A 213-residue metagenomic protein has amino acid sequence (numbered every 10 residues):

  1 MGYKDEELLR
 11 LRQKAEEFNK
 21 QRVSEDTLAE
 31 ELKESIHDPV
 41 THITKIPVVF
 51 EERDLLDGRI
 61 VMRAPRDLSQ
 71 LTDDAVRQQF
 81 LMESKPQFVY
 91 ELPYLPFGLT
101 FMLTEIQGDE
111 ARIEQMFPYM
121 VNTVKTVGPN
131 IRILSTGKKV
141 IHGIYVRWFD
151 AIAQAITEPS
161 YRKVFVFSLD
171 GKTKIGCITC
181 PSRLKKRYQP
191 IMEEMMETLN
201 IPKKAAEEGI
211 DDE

Functional and structural regions predicted by a protein language model:
M1-T100, E105-A111, Y119, T123-I144 (+4 more regions): N-terminal targeting sequences that direct proteins away from the cytosol to non-cytosolic compartments
V146-W148, K163: Short hydrophobic/aromatic beta-strand element in the GNAT-like acyltransferase core that lines or flanks the acyl-donor
D150-Q154: Generic short beta-strand segments
F165-S168: A short, hydrophobic, proline-anchored segment that marks a local hinge/packing element in signaling and regulatory
